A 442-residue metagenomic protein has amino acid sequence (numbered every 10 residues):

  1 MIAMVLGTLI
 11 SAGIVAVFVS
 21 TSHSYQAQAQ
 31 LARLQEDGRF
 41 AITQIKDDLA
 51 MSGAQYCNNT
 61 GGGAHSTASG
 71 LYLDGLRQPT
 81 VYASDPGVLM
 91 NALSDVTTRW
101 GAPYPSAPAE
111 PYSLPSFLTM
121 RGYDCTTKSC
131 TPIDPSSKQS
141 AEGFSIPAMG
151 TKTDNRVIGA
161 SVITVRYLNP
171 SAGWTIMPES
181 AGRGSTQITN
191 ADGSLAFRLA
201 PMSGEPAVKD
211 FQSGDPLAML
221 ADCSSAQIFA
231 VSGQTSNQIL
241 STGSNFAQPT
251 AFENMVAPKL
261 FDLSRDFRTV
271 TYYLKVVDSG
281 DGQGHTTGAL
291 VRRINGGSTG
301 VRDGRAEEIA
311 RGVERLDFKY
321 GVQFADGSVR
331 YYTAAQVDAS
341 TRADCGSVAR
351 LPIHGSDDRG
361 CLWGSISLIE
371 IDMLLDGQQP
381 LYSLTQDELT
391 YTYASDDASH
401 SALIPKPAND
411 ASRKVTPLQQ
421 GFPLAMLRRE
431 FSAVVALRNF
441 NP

Functional and structural regions predicted by a protein language model:
I2-K46, A50-S52, N441-P442: Aliphatic-rich helix starts adjacent to a transmembrane/signal segment
F18, Y25, F40, Y272-Y273 (+2 more regions): Aromatic side chains
Y25-Q28, D303, R429: A generic, residue-level signal for flexible/boundary positions that often mark functional hotspots
K46-D372, Q378-L427, N441-P442: N-terminal pilin/flagellin-like segments and related low-complexity appendage regions
E430-P442: Structural signal for terminal/edge beta-strands and the immediately following C-terminal loop/tail that closes
